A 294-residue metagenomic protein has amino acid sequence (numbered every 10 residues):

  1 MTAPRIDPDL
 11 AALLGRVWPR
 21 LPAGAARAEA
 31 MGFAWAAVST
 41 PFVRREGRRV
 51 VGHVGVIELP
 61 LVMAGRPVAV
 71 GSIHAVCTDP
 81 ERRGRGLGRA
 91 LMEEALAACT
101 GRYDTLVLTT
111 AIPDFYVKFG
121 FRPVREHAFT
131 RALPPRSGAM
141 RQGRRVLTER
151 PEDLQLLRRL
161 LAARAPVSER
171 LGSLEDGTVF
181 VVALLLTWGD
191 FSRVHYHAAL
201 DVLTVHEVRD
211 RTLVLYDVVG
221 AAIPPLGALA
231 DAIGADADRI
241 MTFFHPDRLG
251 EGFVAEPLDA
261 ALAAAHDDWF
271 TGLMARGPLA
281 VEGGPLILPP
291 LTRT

Functional and structural regions predicted by a protein language model:
L14-V62, P166-V194: Active-site rim helix/loop that mediates acceptor-substrate recognition in acyltransferases
V43, R49-L59, V70-S72, C77 (+1 more regions): Conserved beta-strand in the GNAT
P60-P67, A132-L133, T212-D217: A short, polar/charged loop-to-alpha-helix boundary motif
T78, G84-A97, A221-G234: Conserved acetyl-CoA-binding loop-helix of GNAT-fold acetyltransferases
M92, L96-A111, A235-D247: Conserved GNAT acetyl-CoA-binding A-motif
Y116, F121: Conserved active-site tyrosine of GNAT-family acetyltransferases
R122-M140, R209, D217-I223, A232-T294: Active-site/acyl-donor-binding loops of N-acyltransferases
R122-V214, A222: Amide-forming acyltransferase catalytic core, primarily the GNAT-like/NAT-type and related acyltransferase folds
